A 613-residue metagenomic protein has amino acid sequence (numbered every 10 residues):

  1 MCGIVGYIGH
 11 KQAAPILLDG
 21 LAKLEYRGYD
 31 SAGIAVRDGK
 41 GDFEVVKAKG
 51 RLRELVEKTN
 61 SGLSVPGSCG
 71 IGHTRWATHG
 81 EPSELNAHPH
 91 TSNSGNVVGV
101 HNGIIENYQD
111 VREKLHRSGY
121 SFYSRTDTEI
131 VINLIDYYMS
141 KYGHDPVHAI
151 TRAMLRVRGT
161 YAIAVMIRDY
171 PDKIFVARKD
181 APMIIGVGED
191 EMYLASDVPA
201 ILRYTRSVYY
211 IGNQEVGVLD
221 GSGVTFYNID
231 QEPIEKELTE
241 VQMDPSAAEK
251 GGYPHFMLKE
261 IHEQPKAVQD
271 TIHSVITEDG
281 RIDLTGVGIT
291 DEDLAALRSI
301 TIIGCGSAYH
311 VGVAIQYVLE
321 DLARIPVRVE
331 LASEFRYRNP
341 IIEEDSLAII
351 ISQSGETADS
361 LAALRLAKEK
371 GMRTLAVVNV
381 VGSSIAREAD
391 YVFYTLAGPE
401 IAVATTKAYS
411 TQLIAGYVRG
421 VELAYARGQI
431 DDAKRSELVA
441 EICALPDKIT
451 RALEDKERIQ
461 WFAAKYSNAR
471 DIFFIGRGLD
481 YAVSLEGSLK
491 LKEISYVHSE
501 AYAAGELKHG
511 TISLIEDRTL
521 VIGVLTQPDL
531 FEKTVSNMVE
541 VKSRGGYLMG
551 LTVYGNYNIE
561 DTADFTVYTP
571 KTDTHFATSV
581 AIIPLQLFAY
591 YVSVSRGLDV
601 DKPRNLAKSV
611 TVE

Functional and structural regions predicted by a protein language model:
M1-P254, K266-R298, Y337, D432 (+3 more regions): Conserved short alpha-helical segments that host acidic/polar catalytic motifs at enzyme active sites
I4, G99, V165, V176 (+6 more regions): Structural beta-sheet core signal
S68, G72-L85, S274, E278-D291 (+3 more regions): Glycine-rich oxoanion-binding loops at beta->alpha junctions
P89-T91, M166, F175-V176, V208-Y209 (+12 more regions): Replace "in large, NTP-powered and nucleic-acid-processing enzymes" with "in large, NTP-powered factors and other
D127-I130, V311, I315, T411-G416 (+3 more regions): Catalytic-loop motifs flanking and including active-site residues across diverse enzymes
L155, Q264-V268, I272-T301, Y391-L520 (+1 more regions): Active-site phosphate/pyrophosphate-binding segments
Q231, Y547, E560-T562, T572-E613: Generic C-terminus detector
A295-E437, E441-A444, V524-P570, F588 (+1 more regions): Glycine-rich phosphate-binding loops that contact phosphosugars or nucleotide phosphates
